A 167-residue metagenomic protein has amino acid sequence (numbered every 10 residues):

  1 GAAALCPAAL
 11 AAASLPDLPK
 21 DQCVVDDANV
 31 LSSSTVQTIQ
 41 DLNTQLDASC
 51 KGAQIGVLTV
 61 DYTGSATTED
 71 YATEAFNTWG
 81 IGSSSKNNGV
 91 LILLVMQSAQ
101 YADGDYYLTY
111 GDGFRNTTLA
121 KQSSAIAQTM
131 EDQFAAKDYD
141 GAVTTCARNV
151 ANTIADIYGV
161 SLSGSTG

Functional and structural regions predicted by a protein language model:
G1-A2: Sec-dependent N-terminal signal peptides
C6, L10-G167: Folded, non-transmembrane soluble domains that reside on the lumenal/extracytoplasmic side of membranes
